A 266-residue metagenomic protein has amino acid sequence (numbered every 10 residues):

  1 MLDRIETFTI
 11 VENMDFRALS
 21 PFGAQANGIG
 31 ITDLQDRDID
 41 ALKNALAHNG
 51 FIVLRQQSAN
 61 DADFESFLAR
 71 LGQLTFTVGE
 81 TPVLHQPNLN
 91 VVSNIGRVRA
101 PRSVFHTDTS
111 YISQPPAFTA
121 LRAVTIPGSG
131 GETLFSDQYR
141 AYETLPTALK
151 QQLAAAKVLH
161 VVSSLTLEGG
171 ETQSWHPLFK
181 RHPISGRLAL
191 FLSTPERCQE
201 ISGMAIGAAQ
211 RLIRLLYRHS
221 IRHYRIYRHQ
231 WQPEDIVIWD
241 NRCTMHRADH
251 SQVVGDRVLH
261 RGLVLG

Functional and structural regions predicted by a protein language model:
L2-I236, N241-G266: Non-heme Fe(II) oxygenase catalytic core, chiefly the N-lobe of the double-stranded beta-helix
